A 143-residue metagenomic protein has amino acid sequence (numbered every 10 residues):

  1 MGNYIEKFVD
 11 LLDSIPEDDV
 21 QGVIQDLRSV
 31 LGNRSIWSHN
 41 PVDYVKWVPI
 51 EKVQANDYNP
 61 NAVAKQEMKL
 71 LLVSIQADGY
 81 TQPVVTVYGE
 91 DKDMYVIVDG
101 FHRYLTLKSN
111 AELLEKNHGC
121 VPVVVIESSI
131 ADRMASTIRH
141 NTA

Functional and structural regions predicted by a protein language model:
M1-L71, D91: N-terminal leader or domain-start segments enriched in small/polar residues
P49, Q82-P83: Glycine-rich, often proline-containing surface loops adjacent to acidic residues and nearby aromatics that form
Q54-Q82, K92, F101-A143: Amphipathic, charge-rich alpha-helical segments that serve as recognition/docking helices
V84-Y88: Short beta-strand
I97-D99: Short hydrophobic beta-strand that contains or immediately precedes a catalytic carboxylate
